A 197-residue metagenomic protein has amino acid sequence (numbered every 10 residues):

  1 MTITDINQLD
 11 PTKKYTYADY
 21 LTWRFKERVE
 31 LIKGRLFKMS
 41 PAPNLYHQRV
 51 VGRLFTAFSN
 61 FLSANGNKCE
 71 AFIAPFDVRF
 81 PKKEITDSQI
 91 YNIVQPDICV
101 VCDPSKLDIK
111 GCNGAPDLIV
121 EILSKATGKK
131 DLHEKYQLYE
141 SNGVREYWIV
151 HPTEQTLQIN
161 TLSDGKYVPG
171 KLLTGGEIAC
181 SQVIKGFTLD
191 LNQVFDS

Functional and structural regions predicted by a protein language model:
M1-S197: Gly/Pro/Ser/Thr-rich low-complexity, intrinsically disordered segments predominantly at protein N-termini
